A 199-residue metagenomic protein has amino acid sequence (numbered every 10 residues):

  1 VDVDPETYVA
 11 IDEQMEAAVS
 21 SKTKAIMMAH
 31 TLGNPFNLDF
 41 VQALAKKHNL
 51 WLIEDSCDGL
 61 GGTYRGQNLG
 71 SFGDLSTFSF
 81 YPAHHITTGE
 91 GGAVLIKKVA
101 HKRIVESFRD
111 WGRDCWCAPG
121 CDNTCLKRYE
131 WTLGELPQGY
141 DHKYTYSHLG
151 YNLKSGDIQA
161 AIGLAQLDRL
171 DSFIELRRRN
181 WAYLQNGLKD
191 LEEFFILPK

Functional and structural regions predicted by a protein language model:
D2, E13, A17, A25-A29 (+5 more regions): PLP-dependent aminotransferase class I/II
E6-R103: Active-site phosphate-binding strand-loop segment of PLP-dependent enzymes
